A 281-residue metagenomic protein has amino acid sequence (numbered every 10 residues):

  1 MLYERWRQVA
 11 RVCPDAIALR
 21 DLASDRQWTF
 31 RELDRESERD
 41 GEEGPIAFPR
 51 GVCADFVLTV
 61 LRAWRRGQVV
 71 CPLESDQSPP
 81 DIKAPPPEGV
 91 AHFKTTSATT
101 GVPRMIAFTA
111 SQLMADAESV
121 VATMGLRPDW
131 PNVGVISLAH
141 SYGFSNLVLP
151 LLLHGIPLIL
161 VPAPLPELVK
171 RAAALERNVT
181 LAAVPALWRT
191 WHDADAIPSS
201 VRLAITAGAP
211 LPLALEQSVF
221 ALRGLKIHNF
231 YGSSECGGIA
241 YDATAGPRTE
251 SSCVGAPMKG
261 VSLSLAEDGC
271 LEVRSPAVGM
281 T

Functional and structural regions predicted by a protein language model:
L2, E38-D76, V135-S137: Conserved AMP-binding/adenylate-forming
L2, R7-Q8, V12-E43, Q77-S78 (+2 more regions): Conserved AMP-binding/adenylate-forming core of the ANL superfamily
L33, M105-R127, V135: Conserved structural elements of the adenylate-forming
R50-V52, Q68-D81, I156-E176, P185-L187: ATP-dependent adenylate-forming carboxylate-activation enzymes
V90-E118, A243: Conserved AMP-binding A3 loop
A117-P131, A139-T180: Conserved AMP-binding/adenylation subdomain of ANL enzymes
V179-A182, W191-T249, S262: Gly/Ser/Thr-rich phosphate-binding loop
A256-P257, S264-T281: Conserved ATP/PPi-binding loop(s) of AMP-dependent carboxylate-activating enzymes
